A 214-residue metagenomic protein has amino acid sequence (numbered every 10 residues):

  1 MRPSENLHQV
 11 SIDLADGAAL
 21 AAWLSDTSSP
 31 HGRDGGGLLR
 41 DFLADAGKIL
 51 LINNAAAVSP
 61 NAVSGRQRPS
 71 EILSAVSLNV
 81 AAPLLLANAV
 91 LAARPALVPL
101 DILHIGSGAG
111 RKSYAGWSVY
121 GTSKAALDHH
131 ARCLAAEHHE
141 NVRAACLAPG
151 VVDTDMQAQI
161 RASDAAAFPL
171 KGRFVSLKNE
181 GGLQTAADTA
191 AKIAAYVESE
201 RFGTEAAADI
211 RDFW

Functional and structural regions predicted by a protein language model:
S4-A18: Rossmann-fold cofactor-recognition segment
A15-L43: Conserved Rossmann-fold cofactor-binding substructure of NAD(P)-dependent oxidoreductases
S28, G47, A57-L73, A92 (+1 more regions): Conserved mid-core segment of classical short-chain dehydrogenase/reductases
D45-I49, A93-G108, E140-R143: Active-site loop of short-chain dehydrogenase/reductase
A87-N88, R132: A short, exposed helix-loop element centered on a Lys and neighboring polar residues
P99-A126, A131-H139, A148-V152, A158-R161: Catalytic loop of short-chain dehydrogenase/reductase
C146-P149, T154, A162-W214: C-terminal helical subdomain
